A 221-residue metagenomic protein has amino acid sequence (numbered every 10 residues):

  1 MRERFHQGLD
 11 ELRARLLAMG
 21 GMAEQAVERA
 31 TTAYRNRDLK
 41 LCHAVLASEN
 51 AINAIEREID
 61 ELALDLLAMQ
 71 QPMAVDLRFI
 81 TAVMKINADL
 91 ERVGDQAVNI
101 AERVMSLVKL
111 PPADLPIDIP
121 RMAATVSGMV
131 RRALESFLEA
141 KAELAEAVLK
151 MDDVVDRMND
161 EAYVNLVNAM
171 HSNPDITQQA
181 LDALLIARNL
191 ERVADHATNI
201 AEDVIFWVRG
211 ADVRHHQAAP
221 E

Functional and structural regions predicted by a protein language model:
M1-E221: Cytosolic, long alpha-helical scaffolding segments
